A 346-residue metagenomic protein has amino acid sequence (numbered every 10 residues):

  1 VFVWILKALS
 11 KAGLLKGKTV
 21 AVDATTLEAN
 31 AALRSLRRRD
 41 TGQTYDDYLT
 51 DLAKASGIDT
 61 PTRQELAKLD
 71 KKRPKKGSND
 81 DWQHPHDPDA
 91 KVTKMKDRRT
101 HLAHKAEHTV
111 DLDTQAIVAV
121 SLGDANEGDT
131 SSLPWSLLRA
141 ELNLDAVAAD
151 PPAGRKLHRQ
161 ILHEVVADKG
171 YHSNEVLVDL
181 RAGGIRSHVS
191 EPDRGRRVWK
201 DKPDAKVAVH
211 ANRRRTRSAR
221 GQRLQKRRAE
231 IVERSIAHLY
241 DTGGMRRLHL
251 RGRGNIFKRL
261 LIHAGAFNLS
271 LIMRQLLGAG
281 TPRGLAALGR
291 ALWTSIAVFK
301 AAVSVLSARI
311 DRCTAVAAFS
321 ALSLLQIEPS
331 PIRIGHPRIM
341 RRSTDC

Functional and structural regions predicted by a protein language model:
V1-I185, S190-P192, F267-N268, S295 (+3 more regions): Polybasic low-complexity intrinsically disordered regions
W4, T44-Y48, S132, A211 (+3 more regions): Exposed alpha-helical structural elements
L15, N143-D150, R197, M245 (+2 more regions): Generic macromolecular interface patches on structured domains
A21-T26, G170, D193-V198, R253-F257 (+1 more regions): A glycine-rich phosphate-binding loop feature that marks nucleotide/adenosyl-phosphate handling sites
A53-P61, N143-V147, R155, W199-D204 (+3 more regions): Low-complexity, flexible helical/coil segments
D59, T93, L177, A208 (+2 more regions): N-terminal non-cleavable signal-anchor helices
E127-T130, Q222-C346: Basic, amphipathic alpha-helical segments enriched in Lys/Arg and hydrophobic/aromatic residues
R155-K156, G170-G254, C346: Helix-centered, glycine/charged polyanion-binding patches within enzymatic domains that contact phosphate-containing
